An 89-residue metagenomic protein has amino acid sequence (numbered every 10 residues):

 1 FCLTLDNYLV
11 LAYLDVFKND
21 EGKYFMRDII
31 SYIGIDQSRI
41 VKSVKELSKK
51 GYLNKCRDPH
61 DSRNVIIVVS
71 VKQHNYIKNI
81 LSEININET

Functional and structural regions predicted by a protein language model:
F1-D36: N-terminal helix-turn-helix DNA-binding core of bacterial DNA-binding proteins
M26, V44-K45: Short, hydrophobic-biased segments on the C-terminal half of alpha helices that form "recognition helices"
G34-Q37, K50-Y52: Coiled-coil-like amphipathic alpha-helices with heptad-repeat character
K45-T89: Charged, amphipathic alpha-helical coiled-coil/dimerization segments
